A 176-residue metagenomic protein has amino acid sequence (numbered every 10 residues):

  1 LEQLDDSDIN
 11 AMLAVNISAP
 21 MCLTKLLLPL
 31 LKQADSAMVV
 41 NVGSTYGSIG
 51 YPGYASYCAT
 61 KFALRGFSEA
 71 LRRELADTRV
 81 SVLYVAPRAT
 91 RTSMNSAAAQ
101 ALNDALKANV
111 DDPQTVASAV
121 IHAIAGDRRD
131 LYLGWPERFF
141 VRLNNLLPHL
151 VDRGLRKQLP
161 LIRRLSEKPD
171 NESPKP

Functional and structural regions predicted by a protein language model:
L1, D5-N10: Substrate-binding pocket helix/loop in short-chain dehydrogenase/reductase
E2, Y51-A55: Active-site loop immediately N-terminal to the catalytic Tyr-X3-Lys motif of short-chain dehydrogenase/reductase
T24, T60: Active-site helix of classical SDR
L26-D35: A short helix-coil junction within the Rossmann-fold of NAD(P)-dependent oxidoreductases
P29, R73-A76: Alpha-helical segment proximal to the catalytic Tyr-Lys
S44: Residue(s) in the substrate-gating loop at a strand-loop-helix junction that position the organic substrate next
Y84, D104-V141: C-terminal helical subdomain
